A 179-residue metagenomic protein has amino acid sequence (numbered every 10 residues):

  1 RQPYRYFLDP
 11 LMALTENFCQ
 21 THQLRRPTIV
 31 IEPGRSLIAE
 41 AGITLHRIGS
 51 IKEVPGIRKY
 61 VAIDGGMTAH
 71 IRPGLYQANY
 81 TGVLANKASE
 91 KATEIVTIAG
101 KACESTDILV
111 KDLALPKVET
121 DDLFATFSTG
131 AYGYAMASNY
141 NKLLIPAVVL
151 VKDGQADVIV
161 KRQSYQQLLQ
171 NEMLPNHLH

Functional and structural regions predicted by a protein language model:
R1-R5: Glycine-rich tight-turn/loop motif centered on a GG-T
P10, E16, L24-H179: Charged (often Lys/Glu-rich) extended helix/loop segments that serve as interaction or gating elements
T21: Hard-cation-handling environments
